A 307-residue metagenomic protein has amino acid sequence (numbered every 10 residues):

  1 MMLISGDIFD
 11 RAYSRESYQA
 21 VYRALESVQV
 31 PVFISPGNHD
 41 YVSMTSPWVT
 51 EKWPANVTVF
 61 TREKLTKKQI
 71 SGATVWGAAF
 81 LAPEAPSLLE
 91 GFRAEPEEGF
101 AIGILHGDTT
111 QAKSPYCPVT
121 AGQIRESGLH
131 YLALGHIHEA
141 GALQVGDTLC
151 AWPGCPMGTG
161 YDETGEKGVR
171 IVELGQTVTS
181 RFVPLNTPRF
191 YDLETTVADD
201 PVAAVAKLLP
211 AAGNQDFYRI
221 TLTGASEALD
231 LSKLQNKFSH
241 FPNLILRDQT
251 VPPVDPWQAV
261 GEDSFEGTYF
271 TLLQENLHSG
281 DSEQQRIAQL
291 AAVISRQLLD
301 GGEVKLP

Functional and structural regions predicted by a protein language model:
M1-A20, E97, A292-P307: N-terminal active-site segment of His-dependent metallophosphoesterases
M1-T66: Core catalytic region of metal-dependent phosphoesterases/phosphodiesterases, especially metallo-beta-lactamase-like
G6-D7, G37-N38, H106, G135-H136 (+1 more regions): Active-site glycine-centered loops adjacent to acidic/histidine catalytic or metal-binding residues that shape
R15-Y22, P115-Q123, Q235-N236: Charged helix-capping and loop-helix junction motifs
V28-V32, G99, L129, D147-T148: A short helix->loop->beta-strand "cap" motif at the edges of active sites that frequently abuts
D40-G122, C155-P156, P184, V197: Conserved catalytic scaffold of divalent metal-dependent phosphoesterases
S114-T177: Conserved beta-sheet core of the metallophosphoesterase superfamily
Q176-P307: Accessory, non-catalytic peripheral segments of nucleic-acid enzymes
